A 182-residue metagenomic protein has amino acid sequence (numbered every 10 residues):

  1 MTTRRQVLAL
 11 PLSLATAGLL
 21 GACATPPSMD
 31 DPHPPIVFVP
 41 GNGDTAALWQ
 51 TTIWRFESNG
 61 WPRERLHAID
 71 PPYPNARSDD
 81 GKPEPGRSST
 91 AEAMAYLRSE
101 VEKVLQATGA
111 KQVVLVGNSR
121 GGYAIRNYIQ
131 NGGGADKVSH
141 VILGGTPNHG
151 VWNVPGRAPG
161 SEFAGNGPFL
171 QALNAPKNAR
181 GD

Functional and structural regions predicted by a protein language model:
M1-L14, G18: N-terminal secretory signal peptides and thylakoid transit peptides that target proteins across membranes
D31-Q112: Active-site catalytic motif of lipid deacylating hydrolases and related acyltransferases
D44, Y73, G122, N148-H149: Active-site micro-motifs of SAM-dependent methyltransferase domains
A47, M94-R98, Q106-A107, I129-D182: Helical cap/lid subdomain of alpha/beta-hydrolase-fold lipid enzymes that gates access to the catalytic pocket
Q112-V113, V138: Local beta-strand N-terminus motif with an aromatic residue
G117, G121: Gly/Ala-rich beta-loop-alpha elbow adjacent to hydrolase catalytic centers
A124-Y128: Hydrolases whose catalytic domains are alpha/beta-hydrolase-1, hotdog thioesterase, or metallo-beta-lactamase-like
